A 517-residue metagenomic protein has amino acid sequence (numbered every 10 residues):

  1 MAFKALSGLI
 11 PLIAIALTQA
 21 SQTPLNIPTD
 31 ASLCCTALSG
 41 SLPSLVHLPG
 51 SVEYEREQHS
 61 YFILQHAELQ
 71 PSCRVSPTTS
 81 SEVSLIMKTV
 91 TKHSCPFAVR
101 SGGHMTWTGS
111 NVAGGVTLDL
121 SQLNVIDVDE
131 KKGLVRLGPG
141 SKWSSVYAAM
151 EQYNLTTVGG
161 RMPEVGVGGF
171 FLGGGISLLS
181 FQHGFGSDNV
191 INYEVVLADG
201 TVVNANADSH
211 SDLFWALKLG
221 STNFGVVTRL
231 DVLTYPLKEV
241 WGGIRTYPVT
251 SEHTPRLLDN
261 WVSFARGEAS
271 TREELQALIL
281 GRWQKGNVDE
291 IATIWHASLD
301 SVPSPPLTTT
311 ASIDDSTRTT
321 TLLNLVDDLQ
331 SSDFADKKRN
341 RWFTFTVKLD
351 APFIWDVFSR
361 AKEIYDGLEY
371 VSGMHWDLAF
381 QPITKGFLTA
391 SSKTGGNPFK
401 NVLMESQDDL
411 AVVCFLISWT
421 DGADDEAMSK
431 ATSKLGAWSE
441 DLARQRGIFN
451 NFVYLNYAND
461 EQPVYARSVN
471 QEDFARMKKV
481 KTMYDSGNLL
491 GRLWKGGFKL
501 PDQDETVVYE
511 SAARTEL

Functional and structural regions predicted by a protein language model:
A2-K4, L9, A16-L517: Soluble FAD-dependent oxygen oxidases
